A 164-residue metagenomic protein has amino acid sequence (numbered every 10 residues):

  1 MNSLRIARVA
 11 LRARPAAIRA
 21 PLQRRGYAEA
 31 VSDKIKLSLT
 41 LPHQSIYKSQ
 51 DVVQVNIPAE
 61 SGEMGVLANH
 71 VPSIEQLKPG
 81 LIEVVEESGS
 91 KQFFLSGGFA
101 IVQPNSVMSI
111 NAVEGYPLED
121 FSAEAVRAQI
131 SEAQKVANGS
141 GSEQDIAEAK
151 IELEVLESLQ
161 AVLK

Functional and structural regions predicted by a protein language model:
M1-S32: N-terminal mitochondrial targeting presequence
L4-A7, A16, M64, Q144 (+1 more regions): Residue-level marker of intrinsically disordered, low-complexity segments enriched for small/polar residues
Q23-Y27, Q44, F99, Q160: Short N-terminal helix-initiation segments at or just after the protein's N-terminus
G26-Q44: Active-site-proximal helix-loop elements at catalytic-domain edges
S38-E132: Compact, glycine-rich, soluble single-domain proteins
Y116-K164: Acidic/glycine-rich phosphate/pyrophosphate-binding loops and surrounding catalytic core that coordinate Mg2+
